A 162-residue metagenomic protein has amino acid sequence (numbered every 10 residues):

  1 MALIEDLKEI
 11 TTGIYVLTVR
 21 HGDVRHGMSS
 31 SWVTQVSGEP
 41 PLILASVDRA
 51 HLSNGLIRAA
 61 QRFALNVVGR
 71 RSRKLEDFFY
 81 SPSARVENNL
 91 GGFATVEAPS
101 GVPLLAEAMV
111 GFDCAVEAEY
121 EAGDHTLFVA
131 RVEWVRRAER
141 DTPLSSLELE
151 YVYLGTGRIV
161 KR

Functional and structural regions predicted by a protein language model:
M1-R162: Basic, polyanion-binding surface patches
